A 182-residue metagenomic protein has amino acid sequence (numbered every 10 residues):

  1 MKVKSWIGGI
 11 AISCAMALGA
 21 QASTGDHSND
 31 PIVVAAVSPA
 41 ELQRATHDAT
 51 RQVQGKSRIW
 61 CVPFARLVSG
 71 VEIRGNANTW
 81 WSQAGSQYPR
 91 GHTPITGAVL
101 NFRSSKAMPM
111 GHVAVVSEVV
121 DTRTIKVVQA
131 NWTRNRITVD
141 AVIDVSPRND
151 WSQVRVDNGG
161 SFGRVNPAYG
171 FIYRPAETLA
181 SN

Functional and structural regions predicted by a protein language model:
M1-Q54, Y169-N182: N-terminal secretory targeting signals
K2, K56, N76-A77, V128 (+1 more regions): Acidic, low-complexity intrinsically disordered regions
W6, W60, W80-W81, W132 (+1 more regions): A residue-identity detector for tryptophan
G9, P63, Q83-A84, N135 (+1 more regions): Enriched - but not universal
C14, Y88-P89, D140, G159: Amphipathic alpha-helical interaction segments
D26, D121-N182: Aromatic- and glycine-rich peptidoglycan recognition patches
L42-E118: Secreted/periplasmic proteins that engage bacterial cell-wall peptidoglycan
